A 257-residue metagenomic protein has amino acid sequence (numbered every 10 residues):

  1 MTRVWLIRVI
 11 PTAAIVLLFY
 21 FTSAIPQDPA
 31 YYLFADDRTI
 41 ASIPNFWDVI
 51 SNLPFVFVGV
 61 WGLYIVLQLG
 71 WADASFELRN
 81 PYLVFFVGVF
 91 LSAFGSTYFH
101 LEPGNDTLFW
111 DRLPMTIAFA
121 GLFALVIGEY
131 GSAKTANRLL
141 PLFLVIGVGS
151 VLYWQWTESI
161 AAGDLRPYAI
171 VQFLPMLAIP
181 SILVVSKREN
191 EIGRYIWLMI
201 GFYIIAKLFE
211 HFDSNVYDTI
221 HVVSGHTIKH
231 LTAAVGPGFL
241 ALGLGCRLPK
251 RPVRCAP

Functional and structural regions predicted by a protein language model:
T2-L140, Q155-S159, N190-C255: Early transmembrane hairpin module of multi-pass membrane proteins
S92-S96, A120-F123, V145-V151, P175-S181: Hydrophobic, membrane-inserted alpha-helices
L152-N190: Active-site rim beta-loop-alpha module in soluble metabolic enzymes
